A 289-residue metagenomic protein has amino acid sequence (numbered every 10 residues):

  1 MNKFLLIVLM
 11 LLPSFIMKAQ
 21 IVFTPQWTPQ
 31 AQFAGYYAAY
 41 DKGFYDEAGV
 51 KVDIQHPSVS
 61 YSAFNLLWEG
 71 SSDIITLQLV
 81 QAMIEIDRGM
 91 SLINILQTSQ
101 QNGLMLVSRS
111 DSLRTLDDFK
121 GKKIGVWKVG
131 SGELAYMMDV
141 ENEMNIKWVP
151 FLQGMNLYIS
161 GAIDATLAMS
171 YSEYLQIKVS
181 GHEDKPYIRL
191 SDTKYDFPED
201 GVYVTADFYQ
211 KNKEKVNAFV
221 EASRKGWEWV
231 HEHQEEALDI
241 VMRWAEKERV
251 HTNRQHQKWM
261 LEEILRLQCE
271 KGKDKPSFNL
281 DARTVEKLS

Functional and structural regions predicted by a protein language model:
F4-F15: Sec-dependent N-terminal signal peptides
Q20-M169, D196: Short, glycine-/small- and polar/acidic-enriched structural segments that line small-molecule recognition paths
F33, F64, L79, L134 (+8 more regions): Extracytoplasmic/secreted envelope proteins and their assembly/folding machinery, especially bacterial periplasmic
D41, W68, D87, N142 (+6 more regions): Sec-exported extracytoplasmic/periplasmic mature domains
T98-V107, H182-Y209, V216, V220 (+1 more regions): Periplasmic-binding protein-like
N212-S289: Secondary-structure end/capping motifs
